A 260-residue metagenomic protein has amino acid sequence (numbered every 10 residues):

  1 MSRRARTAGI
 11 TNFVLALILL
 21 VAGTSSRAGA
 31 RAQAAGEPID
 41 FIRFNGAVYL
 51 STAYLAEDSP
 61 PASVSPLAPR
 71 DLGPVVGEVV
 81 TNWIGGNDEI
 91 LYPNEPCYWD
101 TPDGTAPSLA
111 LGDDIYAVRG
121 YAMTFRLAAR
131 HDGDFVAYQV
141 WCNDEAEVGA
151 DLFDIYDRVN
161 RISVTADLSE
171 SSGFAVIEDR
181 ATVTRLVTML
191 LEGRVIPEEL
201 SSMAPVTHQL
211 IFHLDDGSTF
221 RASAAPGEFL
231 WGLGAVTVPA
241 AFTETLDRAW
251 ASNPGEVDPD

Functional and structural regions predicted by a protein language model:
M1-A35, E256-D260: Intrinsically disordered, low-complexity Ser/Thr/Pro-rich tracts
G29-D260: Function-determining sites in protein domains
